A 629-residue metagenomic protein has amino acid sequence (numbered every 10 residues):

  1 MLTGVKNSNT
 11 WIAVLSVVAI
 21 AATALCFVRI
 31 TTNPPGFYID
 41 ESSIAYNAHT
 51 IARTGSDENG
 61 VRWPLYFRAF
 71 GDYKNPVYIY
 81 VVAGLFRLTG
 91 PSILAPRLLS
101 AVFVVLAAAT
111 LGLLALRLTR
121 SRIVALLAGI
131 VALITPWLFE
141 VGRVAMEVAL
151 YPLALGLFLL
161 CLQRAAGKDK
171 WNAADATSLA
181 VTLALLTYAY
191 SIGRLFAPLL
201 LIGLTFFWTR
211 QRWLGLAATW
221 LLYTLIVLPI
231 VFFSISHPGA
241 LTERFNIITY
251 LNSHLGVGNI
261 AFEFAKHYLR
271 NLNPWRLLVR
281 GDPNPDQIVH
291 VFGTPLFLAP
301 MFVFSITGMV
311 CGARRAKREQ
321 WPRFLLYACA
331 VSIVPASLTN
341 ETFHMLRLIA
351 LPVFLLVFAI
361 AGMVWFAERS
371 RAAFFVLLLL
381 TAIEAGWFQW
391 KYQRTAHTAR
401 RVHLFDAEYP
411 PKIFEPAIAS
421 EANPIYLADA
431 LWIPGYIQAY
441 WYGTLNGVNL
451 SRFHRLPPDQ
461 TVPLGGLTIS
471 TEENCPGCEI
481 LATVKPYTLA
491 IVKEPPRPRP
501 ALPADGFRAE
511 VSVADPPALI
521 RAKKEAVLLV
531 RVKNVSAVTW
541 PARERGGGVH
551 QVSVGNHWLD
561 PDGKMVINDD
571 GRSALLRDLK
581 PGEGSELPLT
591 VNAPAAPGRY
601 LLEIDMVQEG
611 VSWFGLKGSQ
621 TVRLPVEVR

Functional and structural regions predicted by a protein language model:
G4-N246, Y250-L255, L269-A367: Membrane-integral, polyisoprenol-dependent glycosyltransferases of the GT-C/oligosaccharyltransferase superfamily
F67, A373-S420, D429-W441: Membrane-proximal, lumen/periplasm-facing interface regions of secretory-pathway glyco- and lipid-modifying enzymes
I433-P457: Extracytoplasmic
N449-E510: Aromatic/acidic, Gly/Pro-rich catalytic loop(s) in extracytoplasmic/lumenal soluble domains of multi-pass membrane
V532-S536: Asparagine-centered strand-capping/turn motif at beta-strand->loop junctions
W540-E544, G610-T621: Beta-sandwich strand segments
Q551-S553, H557-L575: Short beta-strand and strand-turn-strand segments in soluble, beta-rich domains
N592-G598: Short, surface-exposed loop/turn segments at beta-strand-coil junctions that are enriched for proline with nearby
